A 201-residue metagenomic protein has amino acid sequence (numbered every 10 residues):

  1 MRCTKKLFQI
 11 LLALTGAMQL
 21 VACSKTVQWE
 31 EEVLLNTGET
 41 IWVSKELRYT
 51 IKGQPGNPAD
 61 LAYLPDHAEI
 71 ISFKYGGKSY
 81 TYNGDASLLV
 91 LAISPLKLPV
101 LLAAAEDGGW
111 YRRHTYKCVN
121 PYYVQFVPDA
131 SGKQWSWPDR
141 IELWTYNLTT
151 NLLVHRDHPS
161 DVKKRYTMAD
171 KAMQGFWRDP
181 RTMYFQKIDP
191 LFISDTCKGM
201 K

Functional and structural regions predicted by a protein language model:
M1-I10: Bacterial N-terminal signal peptides that target proteins for export
L11-G16: Gram-negative bacterial Sec-dependent N-terminal signal peptides
V21-A22: C-terminal motif of bacterial Sec signal peptides marking the signal peptidase cleavage site
E31-K52: N-terminal secretory signal peptides
T50-V124: Structured domain cores in non-transmembrane regions
L96-K201: Acidic, small-residue rich beta-repeat scaffolds with periodic aromatic anchors
